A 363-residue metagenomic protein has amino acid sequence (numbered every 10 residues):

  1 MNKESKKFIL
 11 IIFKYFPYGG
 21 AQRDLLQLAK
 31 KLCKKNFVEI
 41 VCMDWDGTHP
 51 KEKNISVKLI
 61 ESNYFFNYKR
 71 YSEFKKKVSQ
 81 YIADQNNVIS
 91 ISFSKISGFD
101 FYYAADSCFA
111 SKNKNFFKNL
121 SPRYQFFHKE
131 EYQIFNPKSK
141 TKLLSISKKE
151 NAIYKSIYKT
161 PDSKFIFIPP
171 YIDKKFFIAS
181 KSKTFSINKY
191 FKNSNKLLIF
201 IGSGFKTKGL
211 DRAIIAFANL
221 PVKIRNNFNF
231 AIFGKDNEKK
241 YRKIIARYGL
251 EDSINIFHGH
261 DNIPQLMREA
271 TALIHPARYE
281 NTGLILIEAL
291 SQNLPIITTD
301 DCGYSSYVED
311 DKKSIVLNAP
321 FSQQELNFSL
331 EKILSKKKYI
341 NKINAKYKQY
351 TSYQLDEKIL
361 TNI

Functional and structural regions predicted by a protein language model:
Q22-K30, K196, F200-N219: A conserved mid-protein helix/loop that constitutes part of the nucleotide-sugar donor-binding site
M43-W45, I172, I201-F205, F228-Y241: Glycosyltransferase donor-sugar binding loop
Y132-K181: Donor nucleotide-sugar binding/catalytic pocket of nucleotide-sugar-dependent glycosyltransferases
R242-G259: Nucleotide-activated donor-binding/catalytic signature segment of Leloir-type glycosyltransferases, i.e., the conserved
R278: Aromatic "clamp/platform" in nucleotide-sugar-dependent glycosyltransferases that forms part of the donor/acceptor
P295-T298: Short hydrophobic beta-strand element within catalytic cores of glycosyltransferases and related nucleotide-activated
S305-E331: Change "using UDP/GDP/dTDP sugars" to "using nucleotide sugars
F321, S335-I363: A charged, aromatic-enriched C-terminal amphipathic alpha-helix characteristic of glycosyltransferases across folds
